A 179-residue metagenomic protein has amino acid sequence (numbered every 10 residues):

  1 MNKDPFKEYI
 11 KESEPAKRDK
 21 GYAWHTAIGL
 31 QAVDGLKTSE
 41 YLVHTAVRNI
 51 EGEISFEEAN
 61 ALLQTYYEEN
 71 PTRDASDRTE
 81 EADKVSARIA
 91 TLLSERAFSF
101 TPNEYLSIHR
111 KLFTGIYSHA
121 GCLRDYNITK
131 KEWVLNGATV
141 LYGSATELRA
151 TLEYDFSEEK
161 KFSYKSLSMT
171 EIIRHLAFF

Functional and structural regions predicted by a protein language model:
M1-F179: FIC/Doc superfamily catalytic core
